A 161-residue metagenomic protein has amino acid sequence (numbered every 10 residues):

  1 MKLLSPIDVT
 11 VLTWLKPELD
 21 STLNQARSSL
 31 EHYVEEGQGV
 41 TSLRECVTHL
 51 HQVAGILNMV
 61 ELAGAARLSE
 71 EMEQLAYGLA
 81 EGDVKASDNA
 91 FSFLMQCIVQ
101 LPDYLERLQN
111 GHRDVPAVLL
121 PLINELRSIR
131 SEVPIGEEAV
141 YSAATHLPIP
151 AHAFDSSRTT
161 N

Functional and structural regions predicted by a protein language model:
M1-V9, V84-T160: Structural secondary-structure packing elements that flank or coincide with functional cores
L3-T48, A143-N161: Long, amphipathic alpha-helical coiled-coil segments characteristic of histidine-phosphotransfer scaffolds
W14-P17, S21, T48, G55 (+2 more regions): DHp/HisKA dimerization-phosphoacceptor four-helix bundle of two-component histidine kinases and homologous
T22-E31, A54, G64-Y77, I98 (+1 more regions): Extended amphipathic alpha-helical scaffold segments
A26-G37, L57-V60, A76-A86, L105-L108 (+1 more regions): Secondary-structure edge/capping motif, primarily at the C-terminal ends of alpha-helices and the immediately following
S42-C46, M59-L75, N89-C97: Short, well-ordered alpha-helical segments that carry or flank key catalytic/ligand-binding motifs at enzyme/regulatory
E71-Q74, G78, A117-I123: Long amphipathic alpha-helical coiled-coil segments
